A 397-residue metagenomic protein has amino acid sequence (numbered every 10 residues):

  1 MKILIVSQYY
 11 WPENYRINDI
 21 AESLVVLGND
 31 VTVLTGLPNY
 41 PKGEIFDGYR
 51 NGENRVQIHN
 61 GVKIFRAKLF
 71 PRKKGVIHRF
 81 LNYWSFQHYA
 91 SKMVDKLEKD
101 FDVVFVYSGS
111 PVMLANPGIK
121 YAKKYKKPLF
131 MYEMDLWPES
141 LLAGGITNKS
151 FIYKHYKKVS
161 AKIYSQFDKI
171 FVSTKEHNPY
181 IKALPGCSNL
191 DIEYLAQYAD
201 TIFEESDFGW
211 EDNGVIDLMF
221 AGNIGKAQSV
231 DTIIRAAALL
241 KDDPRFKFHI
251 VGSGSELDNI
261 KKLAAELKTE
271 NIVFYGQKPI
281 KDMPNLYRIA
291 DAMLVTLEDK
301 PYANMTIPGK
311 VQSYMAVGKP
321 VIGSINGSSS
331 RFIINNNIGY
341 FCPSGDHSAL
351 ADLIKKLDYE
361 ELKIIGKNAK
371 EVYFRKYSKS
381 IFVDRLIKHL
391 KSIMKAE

Functional and structural regions predicted by a protein language model:
M1-Q57: N-terminal subdomain of nucleotide-sugar transferases
L37, E176, L195-Y198: Carbohydrate-associated surface elements
M113, K120-K124, S150-I170: Membrane-proximal helix-turn-helix segments that form the acceptor-binding/catalytic region of lipid-linked
K157, A161-D191, T201, R331: A short, active-site helix/loop in glycosyltransferases that binds the activated sugar's phosphate group
A199, E211-Q228, I234-A237, H249: Conserved donor-binding/catalytic core segment of Leloir-type glycosyltransferases
V215, H249-V251, D258-N285: Nucleotide-activated donor-binding/catalytic signature segment of Leloir-type glycosyltransferases, i.e., the conserved
Q228, K281-N285, M293-M315, I322-R331: Nucleotide-sugar-dependent
K363-K376: A short, well-ordered alpha-helix in the C-terminal region of glycosyltransferases
